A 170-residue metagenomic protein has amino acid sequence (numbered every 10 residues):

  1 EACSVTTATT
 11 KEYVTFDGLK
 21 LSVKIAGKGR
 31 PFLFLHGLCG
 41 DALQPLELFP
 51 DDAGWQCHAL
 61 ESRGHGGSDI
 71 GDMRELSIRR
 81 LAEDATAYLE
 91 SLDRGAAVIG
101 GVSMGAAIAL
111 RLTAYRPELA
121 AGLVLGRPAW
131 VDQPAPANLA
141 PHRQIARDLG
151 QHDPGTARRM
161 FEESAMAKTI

Functional and structural regions predicted by a protein language model:
E12-D69: Conserved HGGG/HGGXW glycine-rich cap/lid loop of the alpha/beta-hydrolase fold
P31, Q56, G95-V98, L119-G122: Structural signature of beta-strand start/N-cap positions in the alpha/beta core of ABC transporter nucleotide-binding
H36, A97, G101-A106: Conserved alpha/beta-hydrolase "nucleophile elbow" surrounding the catalytic nucleophile
H58-V98: Active-site loop/oxyanion-hole signature of alpha/beta-hydrolase fold enzymes
A107-Y115, A120-G150: Flexible "cap/lid" loop of the alpha/beta hydrolase fold
A135-L139, G150-I170: Conserved alpha/beta-hydrolase catalytic His-Asp/Glu region
